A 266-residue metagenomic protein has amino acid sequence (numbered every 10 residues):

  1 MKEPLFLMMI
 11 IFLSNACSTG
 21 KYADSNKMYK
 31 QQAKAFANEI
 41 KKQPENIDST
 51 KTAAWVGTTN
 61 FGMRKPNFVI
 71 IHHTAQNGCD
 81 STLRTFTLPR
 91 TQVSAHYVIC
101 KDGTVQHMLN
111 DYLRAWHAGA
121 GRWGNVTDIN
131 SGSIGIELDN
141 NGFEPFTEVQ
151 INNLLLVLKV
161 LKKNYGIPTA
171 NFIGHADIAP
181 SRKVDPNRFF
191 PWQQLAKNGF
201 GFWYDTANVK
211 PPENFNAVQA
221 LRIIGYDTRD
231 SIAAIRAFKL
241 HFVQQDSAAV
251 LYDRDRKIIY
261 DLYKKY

Functional and structural regions predicted by a protein language model:
K2-M8: Sec-dependent signal peptide recognition, specifically the positively charged N-region followed immediately by
L7, A54, D80, G119 (+4 more regions): A near-ubiquitous, low-amplitude feature marking generic local secondary-structure context
M9, C79, E144, R182-V184: Active-site-proximal flexible loops/turns
L13-A16: C-terminal motif of bacterial Sec signal peptides marking the signal peptidase cleavage site
S18-K30, T147-Y266: Basic/polar, cationic surfaces and motifs that engage anionic cell-wall and phosphate/carboxylate ligands
D24-G62, N67-I167: Active-site-adjacent loop/helix surface patches within enzyme catalytic domains that shape the substrate-binding cleft
